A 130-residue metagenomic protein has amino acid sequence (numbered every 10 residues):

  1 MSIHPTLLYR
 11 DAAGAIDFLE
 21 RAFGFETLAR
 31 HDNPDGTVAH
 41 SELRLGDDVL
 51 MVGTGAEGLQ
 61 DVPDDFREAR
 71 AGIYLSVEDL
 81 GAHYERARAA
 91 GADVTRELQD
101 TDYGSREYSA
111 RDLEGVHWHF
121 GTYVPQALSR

Functional and structural regions predicted by a protein language model:
M1-T6, I16-R111, F120-R130: Vicinal oxygen chelate
Y9-A13: Short acidic-aromatic low-complexity motifs
E114: C-terminal catalytic core of tyrosine-transesterase DNA break-rejoin enzymes
